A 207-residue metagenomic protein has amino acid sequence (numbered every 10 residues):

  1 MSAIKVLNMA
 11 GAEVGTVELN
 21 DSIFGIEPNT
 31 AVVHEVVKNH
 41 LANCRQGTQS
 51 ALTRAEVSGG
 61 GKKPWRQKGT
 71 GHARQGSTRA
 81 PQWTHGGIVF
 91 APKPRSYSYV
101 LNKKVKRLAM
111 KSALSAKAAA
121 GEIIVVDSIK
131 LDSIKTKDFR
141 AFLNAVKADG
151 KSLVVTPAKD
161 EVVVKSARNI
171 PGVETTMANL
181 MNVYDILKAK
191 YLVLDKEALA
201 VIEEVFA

Functional and structural regions predicted by a protein language model:
M1-Q46, A91-A207: Extended polybasic, low-complexity segments that bind anionic RNA or targeting/receptor surfaces
I4, N8, E18, H40 (+4 more regions): Exposed boundary/loop context
A31-K68: A short, flexible low-complexity segment enriched in Lys/Arg and Gly/Pro that occurs in N-terminal basic tails
R54-F90: Glycine/serine-rich anion-binding loops at beta->alpha junctions that coordinate negatively charged ligand groups
